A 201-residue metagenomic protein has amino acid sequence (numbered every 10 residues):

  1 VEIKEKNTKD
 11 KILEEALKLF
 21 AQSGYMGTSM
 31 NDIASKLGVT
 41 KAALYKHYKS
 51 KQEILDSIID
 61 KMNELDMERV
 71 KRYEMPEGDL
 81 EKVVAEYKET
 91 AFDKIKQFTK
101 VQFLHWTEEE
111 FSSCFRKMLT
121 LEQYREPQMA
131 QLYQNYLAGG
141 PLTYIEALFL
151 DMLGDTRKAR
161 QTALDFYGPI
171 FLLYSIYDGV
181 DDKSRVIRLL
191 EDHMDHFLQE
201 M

Functional and structural regions predicted by a protein language model:
V1-N7, E77: N-terminal intrinsically disordered/low-complexity leader segments
I3, K49-E53, S57, T107-E110 (+4 more regions): Residues in soluble alpha-helical coiled-coils and helical-bundle/repeat scaffolds
K11, E15, L19-K61: Helix-turn-helix
K51, I58, M62, D66 (+4 more regions): Hydrophobic/aromatic residues within well-ordered alpha-helical segments
S57, V70-E109, T162-A163: Hydrophobic alpha-helical connector segments
D93, T107-G154: Amphipathic alpha-helical packing segments from all-alpha helical-bundle domains
Q102, R116-T120, F166-I170, F197: Short alpha-helical scaffolding segments that buttress acidic/His motifs in well-ordered protein cores
Q131-N135, G139, F149-H196: Hydrophobic/aromatic-rich alpha-helical bundle segments in the mid-to-C-terminal region
